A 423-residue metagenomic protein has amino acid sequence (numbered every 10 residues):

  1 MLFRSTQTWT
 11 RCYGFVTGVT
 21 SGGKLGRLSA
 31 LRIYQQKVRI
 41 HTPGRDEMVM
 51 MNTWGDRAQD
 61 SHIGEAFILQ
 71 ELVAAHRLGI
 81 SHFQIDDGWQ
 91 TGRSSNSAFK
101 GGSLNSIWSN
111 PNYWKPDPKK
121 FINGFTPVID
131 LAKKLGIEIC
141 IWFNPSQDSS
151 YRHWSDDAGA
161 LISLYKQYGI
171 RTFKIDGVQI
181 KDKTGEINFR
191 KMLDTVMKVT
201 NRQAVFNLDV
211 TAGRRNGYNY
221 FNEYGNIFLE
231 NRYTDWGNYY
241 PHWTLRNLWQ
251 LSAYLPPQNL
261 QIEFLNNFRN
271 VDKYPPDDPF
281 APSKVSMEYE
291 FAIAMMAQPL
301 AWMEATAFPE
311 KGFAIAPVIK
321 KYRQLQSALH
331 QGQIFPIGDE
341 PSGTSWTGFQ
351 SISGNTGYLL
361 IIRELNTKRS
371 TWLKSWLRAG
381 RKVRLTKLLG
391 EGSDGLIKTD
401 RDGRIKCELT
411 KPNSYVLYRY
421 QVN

Functional and structural regions predicted by a protein language model:
M1-S146, W154, L300-A301, A307 (+6 more regions): Conserved structural scaffold segments of CAZyme catalytic domains across common CAZy folds
T6-R11, L193, M197-I397, E408-R419: Active-site-proximal substrate-binding groove within the catalytic cores of carbohydrate-active enzymes
G22-G23, D182, P256, P309: Helix N-terminus capping/helix-initiation residues
R57, K183, P279-S283: Solvent-exposed loop and edge beta-strand segments that line ligand/cofactor-binding and catalytic clefts
Q84-D272, K284, Y289: Aromatic- and carboxylate-enriched substrate-binding clefts and catalytic-loop regions of carbohydrate-active enzymes
G403-I405: Short strand-edge motifs at loop-to-beta-strand transitions and within beta-strands of extracellular beta-rich domains
